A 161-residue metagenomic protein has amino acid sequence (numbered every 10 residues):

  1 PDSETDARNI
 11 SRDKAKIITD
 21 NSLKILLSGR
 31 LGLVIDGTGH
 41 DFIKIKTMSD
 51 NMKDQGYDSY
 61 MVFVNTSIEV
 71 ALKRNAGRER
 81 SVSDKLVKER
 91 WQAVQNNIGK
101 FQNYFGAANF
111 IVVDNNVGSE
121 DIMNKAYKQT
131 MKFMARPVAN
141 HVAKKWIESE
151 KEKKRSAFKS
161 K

Functional and structural regions predicted by a protein language model:
P1-K53: Conserved nucleotide-sensing/catalytic segment adjacent to the nucleotide-binding pocket in NTP-handling enzymes
L33, S59, A108-F110: Hydrophobic anchor at the start of a short beta-strand that flanks the dinucleotide cofactor-binding loop
I35-D36, V62-N65, V112-D114: Conserved beta-strand segments of the P-loop GTPase G domain that flank and frequently precede/overlap
H40, K53-R74: Conserved phosphate-donor/acceptor-positioning beta-strand/loop module used by diverse small-molecule
D41-F42, Y60, R80-S83: Alpha-helix N-cap/helix-initiation motif
I68-K161: Conserved GTP-binding G-domain of TRAFAC-class P-loop NTPases and closely related GTPase folds
